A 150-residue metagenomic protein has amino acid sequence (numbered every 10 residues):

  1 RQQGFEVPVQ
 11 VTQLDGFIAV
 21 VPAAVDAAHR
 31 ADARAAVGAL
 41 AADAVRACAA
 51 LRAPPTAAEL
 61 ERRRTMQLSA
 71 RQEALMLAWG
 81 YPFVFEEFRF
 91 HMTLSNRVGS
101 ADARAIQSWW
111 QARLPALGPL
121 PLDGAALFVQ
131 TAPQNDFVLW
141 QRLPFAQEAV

Functional and structural regions predicted by a protein language model:
R1-V150: Histidine-dependent nucleotide/RNA phosphoesterase domain, centered on the 2H-phosphoesterase fold with its duplicated
